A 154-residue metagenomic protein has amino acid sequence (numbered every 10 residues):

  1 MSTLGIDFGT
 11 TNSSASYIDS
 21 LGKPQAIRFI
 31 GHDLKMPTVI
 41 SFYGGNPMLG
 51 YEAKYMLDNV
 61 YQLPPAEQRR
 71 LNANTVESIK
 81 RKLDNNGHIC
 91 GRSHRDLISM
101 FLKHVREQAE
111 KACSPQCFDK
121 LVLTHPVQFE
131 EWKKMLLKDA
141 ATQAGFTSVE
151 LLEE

Functional and structural regions predicted by a protein language model:
M1-A26: Gly/Thr-rich phosphate-binding beta-strand-loop-beta motif of the actin/hexokinase/Hsp70
L21-E153: Phosphate-binding loop and its immediate beta->loop->alpha context in nucleotide/phosphate-handling enzymes
